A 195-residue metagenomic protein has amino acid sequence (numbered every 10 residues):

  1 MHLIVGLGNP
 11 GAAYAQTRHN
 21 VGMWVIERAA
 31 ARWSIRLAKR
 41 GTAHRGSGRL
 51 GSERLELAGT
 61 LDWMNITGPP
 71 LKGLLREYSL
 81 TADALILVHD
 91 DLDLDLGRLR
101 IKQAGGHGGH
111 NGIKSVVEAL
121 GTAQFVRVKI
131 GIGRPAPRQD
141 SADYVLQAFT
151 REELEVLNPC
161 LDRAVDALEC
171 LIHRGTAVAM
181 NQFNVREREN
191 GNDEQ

Functional and structural regions predicted by a protein language model:
M1-A104, I113-V128, P135-D140, Q147 (+2 more regions): Nucleotide and nucleotide-moiety/phosphate-recognizing core
H107: Conserved TIR/SEFIR loop-to-helix hotspot centered on a Trp-containing motif with a nearby acidic residue
